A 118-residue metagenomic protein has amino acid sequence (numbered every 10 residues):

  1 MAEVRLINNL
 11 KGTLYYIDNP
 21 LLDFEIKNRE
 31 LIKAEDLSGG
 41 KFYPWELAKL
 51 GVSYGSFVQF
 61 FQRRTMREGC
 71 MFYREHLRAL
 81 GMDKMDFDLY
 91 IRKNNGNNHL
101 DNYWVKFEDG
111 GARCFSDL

Functional and structural regions predicted by a protein language model:
M1-L118: Phosphate/dinucleotide-binding and metal-coordinating scaffold of catalytic cores in nucleotide-dependent enzymes
